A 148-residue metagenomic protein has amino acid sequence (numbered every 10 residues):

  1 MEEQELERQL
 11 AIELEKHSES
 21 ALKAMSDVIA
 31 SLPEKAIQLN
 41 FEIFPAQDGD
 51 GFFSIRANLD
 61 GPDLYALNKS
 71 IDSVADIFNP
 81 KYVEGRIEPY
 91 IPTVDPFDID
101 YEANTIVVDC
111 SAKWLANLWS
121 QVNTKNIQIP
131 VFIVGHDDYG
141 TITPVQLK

Functional and structural regions predicted by a protein language model:
M1-I12, K16, S31-L32, D48 (+1 more regions): Acidic, proline/glycine-rich low-complexity IDRs
M1-Q9, N40, E88-D98: Glycine-rich, often proline-containing surface loops adjacent to acidic residues and nearby aromatics that form
S20-V28: Phosphate-interacting basic helix/loop segments used at nucleotide- and nucleic-acid interfaces
A21, F41, A57, V131-I133: Generic structural hydrophobic/aromatic packing signal, biased to beta-strands
D27-K69: Amphipathic, interaction-prone secondary-structure segments
F53, K69-I71, Y90, V131 (+1 more regions): Generic alpha-helix signal with a bias toward terminal, lower-confidence helices and secondary-structure junctions
D63, N68-N126: Amphipathic protein-protein interaction modules
